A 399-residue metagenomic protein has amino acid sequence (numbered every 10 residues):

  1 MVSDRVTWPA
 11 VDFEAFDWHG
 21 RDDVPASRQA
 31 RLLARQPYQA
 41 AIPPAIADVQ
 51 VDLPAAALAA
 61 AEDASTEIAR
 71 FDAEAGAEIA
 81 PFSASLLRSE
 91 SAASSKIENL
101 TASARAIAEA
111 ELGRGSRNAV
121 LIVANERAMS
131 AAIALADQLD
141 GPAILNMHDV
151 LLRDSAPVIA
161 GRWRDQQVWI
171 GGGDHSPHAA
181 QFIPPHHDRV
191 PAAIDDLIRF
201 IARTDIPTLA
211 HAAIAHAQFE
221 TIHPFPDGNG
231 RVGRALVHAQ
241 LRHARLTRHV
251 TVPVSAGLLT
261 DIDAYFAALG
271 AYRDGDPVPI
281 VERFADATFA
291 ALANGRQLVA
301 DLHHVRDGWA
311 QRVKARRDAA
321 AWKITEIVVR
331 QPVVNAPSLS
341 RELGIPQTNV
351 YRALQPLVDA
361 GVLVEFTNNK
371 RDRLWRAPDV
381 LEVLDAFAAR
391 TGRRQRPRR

Functional and structural regions predicted by a protein language model:
M1-R399: FIC/Doc superfamily catalytic core
